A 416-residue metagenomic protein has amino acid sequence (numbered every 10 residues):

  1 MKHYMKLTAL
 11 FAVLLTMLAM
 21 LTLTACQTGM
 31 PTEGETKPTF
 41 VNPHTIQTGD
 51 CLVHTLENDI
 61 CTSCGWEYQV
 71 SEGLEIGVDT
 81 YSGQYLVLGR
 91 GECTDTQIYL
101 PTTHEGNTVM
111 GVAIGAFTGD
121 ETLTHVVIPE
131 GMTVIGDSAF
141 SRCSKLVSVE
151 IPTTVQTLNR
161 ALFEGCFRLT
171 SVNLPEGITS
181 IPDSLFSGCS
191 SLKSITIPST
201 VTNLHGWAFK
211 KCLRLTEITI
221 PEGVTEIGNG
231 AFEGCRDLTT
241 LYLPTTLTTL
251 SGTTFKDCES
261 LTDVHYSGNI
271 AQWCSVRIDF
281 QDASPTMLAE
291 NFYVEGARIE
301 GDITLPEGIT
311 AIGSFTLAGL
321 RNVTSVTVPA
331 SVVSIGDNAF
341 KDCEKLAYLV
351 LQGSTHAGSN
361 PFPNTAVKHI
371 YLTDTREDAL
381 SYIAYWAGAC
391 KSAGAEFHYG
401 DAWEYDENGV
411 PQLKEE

Functional and structural regions predicted by a protein language model:
K2-A12: Bacterial N-terminal signal peptides that target proteins for export
T22-A25: C-terminal motif of bacterial Sec signal peptides marking the signal peptidase cleavage site
Q27-G29: Bacterial signal peptide processing site
C51-T55, S71-V78, C93-G111, E121-V134 (+12 more regions): Structural signature of tandem-repeat unit edges
N58: Residues immediately within or flanking Cys/His clusters that coordinate Zn2+ in small zinc-binding modules
C61: Short cysteine-rich clusters marking metal-coordination/redox-active sites
G65-G91: Short beta-strand/loop segment at the start of cytosolic alpha/beta domains
G115-A116, G136-A139, N159-E164, P182-L185 (+7 more regions): Consensus positions within tandem repeat domains that build extended binding/scaffold surfaces
